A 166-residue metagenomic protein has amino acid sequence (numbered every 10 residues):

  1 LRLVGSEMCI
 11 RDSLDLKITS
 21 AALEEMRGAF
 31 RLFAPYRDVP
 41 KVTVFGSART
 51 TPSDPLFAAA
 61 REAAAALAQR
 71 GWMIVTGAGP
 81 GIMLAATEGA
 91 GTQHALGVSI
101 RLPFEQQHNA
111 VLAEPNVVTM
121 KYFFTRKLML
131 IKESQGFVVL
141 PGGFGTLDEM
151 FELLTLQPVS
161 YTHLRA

Functional and structural regions predicted by a protein language model:
R2-C9, H163-A166: Short, small-residue-biased leader/transition segments that mark boundaries at the very start of proteins
S6, S13-I100: Glycine-rich beta-alpha loop segments
G28, L130, E152-T155: Hydrophobic side chains within alpha-helical segments
S47-T50, P103, G142-G145: Short glycine-rich anion-binding loops that position phosphate/pyrophosphate groups of nucleotides and phosphorylated
A59, A78, R126, T146-E149: Amphipathic alpha-helical interface surfaces
A60, G81-L140: Acidic/glycine-enriched connector segments
Q135-L154, L164-R165: Glycine-rich anion-binding loop/nest that anchors nucleotide
Q157-Y161: Arginine/glycine-rich "motif VI" loop of SF2 helicases in the C-terminal RecA-like domain
